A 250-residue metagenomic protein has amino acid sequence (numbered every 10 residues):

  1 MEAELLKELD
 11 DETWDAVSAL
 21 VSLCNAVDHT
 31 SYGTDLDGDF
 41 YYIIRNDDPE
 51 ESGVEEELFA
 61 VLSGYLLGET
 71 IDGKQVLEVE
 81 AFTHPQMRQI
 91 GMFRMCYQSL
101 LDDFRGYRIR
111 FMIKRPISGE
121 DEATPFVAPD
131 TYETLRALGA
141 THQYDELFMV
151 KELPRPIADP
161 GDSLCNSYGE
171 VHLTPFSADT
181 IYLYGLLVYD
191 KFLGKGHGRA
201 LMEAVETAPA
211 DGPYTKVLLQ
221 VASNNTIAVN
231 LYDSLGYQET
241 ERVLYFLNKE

Functional and structural regions predicted by a protein language model:
M1-Y32, A140-E170: Short amphipathic alpha-helix that is part of the acyltransferase structural core
E8-D11, S22-N25, H29-F104, R108 (+3 more regions): Conserved donor-binding loop and adjoining core beta-sheet/short helix segment in diverse acyl/aminoacyl transferases
L58-A60, Y144, G169, G198 (+1 more regions): A structural microfeature
E78-I90, L186-L193, V221-A222: A short, internal acetyl-CoA/4′-phosphopantetheine-binding micro-motif in the GNAT/acyltransferase core
Q89-D102, G185-V188, G194-T207, V229-S234: Conserved acetyl-CoA-binding loop-helix of GNAT-fold acetyltransferases
Y107-I109, T215, Q238: Short acidic/polar active-site loop segments enriched in Thr and Asp
R110-T131, L218-V229, Y245-E250: Conserved beta-strand-loop-alpha-helix junction that forms the acyl-donor binding cleft
Y132, R136-P154, L218-Q220, D233 (+1 more regions): Conserved catalytic-core motifs of GNAT/GCN5-like acyltransferases
